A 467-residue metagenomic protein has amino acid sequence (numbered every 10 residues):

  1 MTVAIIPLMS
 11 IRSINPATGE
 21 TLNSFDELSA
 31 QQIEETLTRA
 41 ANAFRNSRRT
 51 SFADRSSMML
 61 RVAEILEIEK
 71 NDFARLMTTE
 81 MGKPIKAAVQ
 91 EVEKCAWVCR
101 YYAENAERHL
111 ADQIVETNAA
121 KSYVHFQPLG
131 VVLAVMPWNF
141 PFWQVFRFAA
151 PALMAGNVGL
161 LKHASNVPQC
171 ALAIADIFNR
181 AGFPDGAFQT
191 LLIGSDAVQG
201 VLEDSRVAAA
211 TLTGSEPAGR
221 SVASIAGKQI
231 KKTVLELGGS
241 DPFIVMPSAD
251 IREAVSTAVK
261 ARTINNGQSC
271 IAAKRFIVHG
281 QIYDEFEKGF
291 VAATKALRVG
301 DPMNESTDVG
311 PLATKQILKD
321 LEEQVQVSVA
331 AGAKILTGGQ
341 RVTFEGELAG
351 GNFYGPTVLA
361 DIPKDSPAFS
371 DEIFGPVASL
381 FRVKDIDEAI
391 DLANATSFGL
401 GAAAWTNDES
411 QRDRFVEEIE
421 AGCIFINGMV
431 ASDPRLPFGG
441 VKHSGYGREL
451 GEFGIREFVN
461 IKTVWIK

Functional and structural regions predicted by a protein language model:
M1-A120, A313: N-terminal Rossmann-like NAD(P)+-binding subdomain of aldehyde/semialdehyde dehydrogenases
T18-S24, I244, R298, L348-A349 (+1 more regions): Conserved C-terminal structural/oligomerization subdomain of aldehyde/semialdehyde dehydrogenase
G19, A40, R55, M77 (+12 more regions): Residue-level signal for inorganic ion chemistry
T21-L28, N42-R49, A134, F243-V245 (+5 more regions): Short, well-ordered beta-strand elements within core beta-sheets of diverse protein domains
F44, R48, A63-K70, A74 (+18 more regions): Structural signal for hydrophobic packing residues in well-ordered secondary-structure cores of soluble enzyme domains
A111, V115-E253, V383: Rossmann-like NAD(P) dinucleotide-binding subdomain of oxidoreductase/dehydrogenase enzymes
V158-L160, I335, C423: A short hydrophobic/small-residue beta-strand
P217-P363, I426: ALDH superfamily catalytic-core signature
